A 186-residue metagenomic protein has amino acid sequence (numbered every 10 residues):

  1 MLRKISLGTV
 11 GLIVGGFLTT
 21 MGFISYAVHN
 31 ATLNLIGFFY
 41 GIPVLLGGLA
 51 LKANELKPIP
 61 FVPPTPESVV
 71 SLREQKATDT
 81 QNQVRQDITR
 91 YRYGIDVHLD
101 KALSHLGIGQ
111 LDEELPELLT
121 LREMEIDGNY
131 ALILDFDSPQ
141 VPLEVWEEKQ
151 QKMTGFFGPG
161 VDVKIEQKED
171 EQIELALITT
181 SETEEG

Functional and structural regions predicted by a protein language model:
M1-V70: N-terminal alpha-helical membrane-insertion module
L33, G109-D112, P159: A general structural signal for well-ordered secondary-structure junctions
P60-R90: Cytosolic juxtamembrane segments of membrane proteins
P66-Q75, Y93-Y130: An N-terminal amphipathic alpha-helical segment
V84-G94, N129-L134: Short low-complexity stretches enriched in small and charged residues
R90-V97, S138-E144: Short, surface-exposed ligand-recognition loops at beta-strand->loop->(often short) alpha-helix junctions that present
R122-G186: Cytosol-/stroma-facing membrane-proximal "stalk/adaptor" domains immediately downstream of transmembrane anchors
